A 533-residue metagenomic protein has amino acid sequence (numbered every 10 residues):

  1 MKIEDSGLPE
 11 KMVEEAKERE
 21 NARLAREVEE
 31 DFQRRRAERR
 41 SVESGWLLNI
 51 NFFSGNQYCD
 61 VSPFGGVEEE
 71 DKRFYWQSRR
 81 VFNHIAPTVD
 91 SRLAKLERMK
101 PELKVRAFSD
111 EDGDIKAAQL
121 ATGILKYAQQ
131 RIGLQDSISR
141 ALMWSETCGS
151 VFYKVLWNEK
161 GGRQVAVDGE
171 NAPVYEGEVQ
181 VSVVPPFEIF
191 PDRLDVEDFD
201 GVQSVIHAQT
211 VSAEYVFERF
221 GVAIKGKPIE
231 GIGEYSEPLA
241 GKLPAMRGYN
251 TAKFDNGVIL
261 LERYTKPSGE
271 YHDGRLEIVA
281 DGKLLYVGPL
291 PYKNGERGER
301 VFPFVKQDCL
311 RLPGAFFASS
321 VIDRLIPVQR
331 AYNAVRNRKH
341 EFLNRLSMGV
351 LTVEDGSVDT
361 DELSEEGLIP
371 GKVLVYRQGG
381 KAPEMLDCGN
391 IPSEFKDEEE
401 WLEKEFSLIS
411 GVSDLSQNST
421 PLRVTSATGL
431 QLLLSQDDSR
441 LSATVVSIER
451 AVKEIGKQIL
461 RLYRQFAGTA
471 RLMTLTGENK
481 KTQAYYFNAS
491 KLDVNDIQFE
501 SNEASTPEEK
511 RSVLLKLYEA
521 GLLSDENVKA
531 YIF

Functional and structural regions predicted by a protein language model:
M1-F533: Extended alpha-helical, oligomerization-prone segments that build pores/tubes and scaffolds
